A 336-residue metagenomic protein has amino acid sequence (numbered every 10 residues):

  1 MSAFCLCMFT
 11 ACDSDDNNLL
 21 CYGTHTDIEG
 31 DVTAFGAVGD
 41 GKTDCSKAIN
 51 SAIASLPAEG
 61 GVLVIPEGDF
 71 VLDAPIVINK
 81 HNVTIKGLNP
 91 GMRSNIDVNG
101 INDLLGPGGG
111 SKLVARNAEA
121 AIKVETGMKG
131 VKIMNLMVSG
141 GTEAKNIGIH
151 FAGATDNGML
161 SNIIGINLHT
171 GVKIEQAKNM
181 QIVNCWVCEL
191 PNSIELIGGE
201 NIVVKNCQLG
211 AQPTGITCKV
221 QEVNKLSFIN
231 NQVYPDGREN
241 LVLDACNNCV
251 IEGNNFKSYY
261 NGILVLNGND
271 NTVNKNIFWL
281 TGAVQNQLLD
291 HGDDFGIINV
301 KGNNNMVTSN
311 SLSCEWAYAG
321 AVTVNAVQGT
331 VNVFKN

Functional and structural regions predicted by a protein language model:
C5-D27: Bacterial Sec-dependent N-terminal signal peptides
V32-P66: Acidic Gly/Asp/Thr-rich repetitive segments characteristic of extracellular carbohydrate-active and adhesion proteins
A58-D103, S111-A118, V138: N-terminal extracellular ligand-recognition/capping segment immediately after the signal peptide
G61, D73-P75, S94-V98, R116-A120 (+10 more regions): Short glycine/acidic-rich loop motifs that flank beta-strands on beta-rich extracellular proteins
N79-H81, K129, A154-N157, A177-Q181 (+5 more regions): Short "repeat-start/strand-capping" segments in structured domains, especially the N-termini of parallel beta-helix
T84-N89, L105-G109, A121-L168, I229: Parallel beta-helix/beta-solenoid
E315, V322-N336: Acidic, glycine- and Ser/Thr-rich low-complexity intrinsically disordered tracts in extracellular/secreted proteins
